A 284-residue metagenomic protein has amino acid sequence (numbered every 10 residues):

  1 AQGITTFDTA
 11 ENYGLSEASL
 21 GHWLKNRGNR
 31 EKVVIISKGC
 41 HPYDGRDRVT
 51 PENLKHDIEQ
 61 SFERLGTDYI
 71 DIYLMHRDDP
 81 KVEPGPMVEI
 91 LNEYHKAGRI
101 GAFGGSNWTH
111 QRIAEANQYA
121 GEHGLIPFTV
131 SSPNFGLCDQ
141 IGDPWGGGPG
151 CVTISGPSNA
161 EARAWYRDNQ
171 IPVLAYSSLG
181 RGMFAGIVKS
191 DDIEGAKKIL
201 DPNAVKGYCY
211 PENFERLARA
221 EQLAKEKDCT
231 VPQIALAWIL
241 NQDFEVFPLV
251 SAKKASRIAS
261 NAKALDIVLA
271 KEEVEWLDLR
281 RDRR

Functional and structural regions predicted by a protein language model:
A1, V49-L65, A114-Q118: Short, acidic/polar
A1-V34, K96: N-terminal binding-site loop/beta-alpha segment at the start of enzyme catalytic domains that lines or forms
F7, I70, F103: Glycine-centered flexible beta-alpha turn that most often forms the glycine-rich phosphate-binding loop
A10-A18, P42-R48, D78-E83, T109-I113 (+1 more regions): Acidic-and-aromatic substrate-binding clefts and catalytic sites of carbohydrate-active enzymes
N29-R30, T67-D68, I100: Active-site acidic short loop of glycosyltransferases
E31-D44, S131-F135: A short, structured active-site edge motif that brings together acidic residues
F62-E83: Active-site groove signature of glycoside hydrolases
V82-R284: Beta/alpha (TIM)-barrel catalytic core signal, keyed to glycine-rich beta->alpha loops juxtaposed to Asp/Glu that bind
